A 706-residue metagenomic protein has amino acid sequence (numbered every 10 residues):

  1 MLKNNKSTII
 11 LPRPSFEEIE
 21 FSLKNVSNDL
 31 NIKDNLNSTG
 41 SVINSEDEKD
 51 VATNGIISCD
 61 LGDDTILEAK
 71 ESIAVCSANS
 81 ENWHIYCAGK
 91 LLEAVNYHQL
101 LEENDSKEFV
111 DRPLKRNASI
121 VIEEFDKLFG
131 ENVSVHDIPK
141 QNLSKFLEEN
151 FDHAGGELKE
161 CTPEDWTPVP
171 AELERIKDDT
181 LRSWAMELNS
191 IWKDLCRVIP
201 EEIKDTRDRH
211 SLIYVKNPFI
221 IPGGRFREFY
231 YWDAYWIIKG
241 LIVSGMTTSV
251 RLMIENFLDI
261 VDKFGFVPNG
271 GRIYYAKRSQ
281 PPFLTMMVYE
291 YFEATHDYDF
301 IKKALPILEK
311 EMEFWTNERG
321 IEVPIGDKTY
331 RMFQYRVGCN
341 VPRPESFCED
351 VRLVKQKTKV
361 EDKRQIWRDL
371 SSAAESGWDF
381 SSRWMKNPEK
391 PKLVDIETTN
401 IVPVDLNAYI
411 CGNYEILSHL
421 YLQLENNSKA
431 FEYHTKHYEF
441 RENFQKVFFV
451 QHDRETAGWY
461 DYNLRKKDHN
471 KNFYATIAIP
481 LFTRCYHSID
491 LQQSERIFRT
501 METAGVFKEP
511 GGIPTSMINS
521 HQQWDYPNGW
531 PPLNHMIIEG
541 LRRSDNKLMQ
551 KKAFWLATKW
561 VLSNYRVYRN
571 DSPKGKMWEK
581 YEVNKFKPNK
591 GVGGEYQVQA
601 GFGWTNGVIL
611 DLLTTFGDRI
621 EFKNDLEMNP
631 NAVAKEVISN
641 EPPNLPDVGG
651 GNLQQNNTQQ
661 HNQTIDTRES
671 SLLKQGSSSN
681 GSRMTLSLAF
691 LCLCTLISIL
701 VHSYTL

Functional and structural regions predicted by a protein language model:
G62, L67-R227, L252-G271, I325-V402 (+2 more regions): Extended glycan-interaction surfaces of carbohydrate-active proteins
Y230-I260, T476-S488, H535-K547: Alpha-helical support elements that line or immediately flank enzyme active sites and cofactor-binding pockets
V261-A304: Aromatic/His-enriched, Gly/Pro-containing loop or helix-boundary segments that lie immediately adjacent to catalytic
Y291-K303, L417-E432, S544-L548: Inter-helical turn/loop segments and adjacent helix faces that build the functional surface of alpha-helical bundle
T399-L424, N528-S544: Long, repeat-rich segments with strong aromatic
E641-A689: C-terminal GPI-anchoring signal of eukaryotic secretory precursors
N680-T705: Cleavable C-terminal sorting propeptides in eukaryotic secreted/cell-surface proteins
